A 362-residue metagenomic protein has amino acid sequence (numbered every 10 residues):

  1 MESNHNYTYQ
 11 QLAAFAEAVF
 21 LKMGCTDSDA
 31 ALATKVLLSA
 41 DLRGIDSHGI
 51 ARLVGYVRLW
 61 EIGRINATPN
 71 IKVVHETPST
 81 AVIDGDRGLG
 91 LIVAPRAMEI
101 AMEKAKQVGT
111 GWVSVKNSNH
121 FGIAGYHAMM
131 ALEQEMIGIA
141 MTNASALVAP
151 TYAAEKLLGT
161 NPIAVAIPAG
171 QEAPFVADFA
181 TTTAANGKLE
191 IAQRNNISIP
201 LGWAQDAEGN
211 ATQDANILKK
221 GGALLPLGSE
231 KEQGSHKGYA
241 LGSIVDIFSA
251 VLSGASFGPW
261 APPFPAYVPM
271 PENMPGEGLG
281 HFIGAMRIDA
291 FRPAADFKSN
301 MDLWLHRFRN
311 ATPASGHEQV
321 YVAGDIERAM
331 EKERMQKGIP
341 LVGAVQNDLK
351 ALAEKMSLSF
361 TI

Functional and structural regions predicted by a protein language model:
S3-F15, S256-I362: Catalytic-core signal marking the mid-to-C-terminal active-site face
H5-Q11, C25-A51, I65-E76, N273-G278: N-terminal glycine-rich anion-binding loops that anchor highly charged ligand groups
H48-M102: Active-site cofactor/substrate anionic-group-binding motifs, chiefly glycine- and Lys/Arg-rich phosphate-binding loops
V74-D84, R96-G111, G209-G228: Residues forming anionic-ligand binding surfaces in small-molecule and nucleic-acid pockets of primarily soluble enzymes
A81-G170, F179: A generic, well-ordered mixed alpha/beta core segment in the N-terminal half of proteins
V148-K219: Phosphate/diphosphate-binding glycine-rich loops and adjacent basic-rich segments that engage nucleotide
I197-W260, F264, V268: Secondary-shell segments that build the walls of catalytic and ion/ligand-binding clefts
